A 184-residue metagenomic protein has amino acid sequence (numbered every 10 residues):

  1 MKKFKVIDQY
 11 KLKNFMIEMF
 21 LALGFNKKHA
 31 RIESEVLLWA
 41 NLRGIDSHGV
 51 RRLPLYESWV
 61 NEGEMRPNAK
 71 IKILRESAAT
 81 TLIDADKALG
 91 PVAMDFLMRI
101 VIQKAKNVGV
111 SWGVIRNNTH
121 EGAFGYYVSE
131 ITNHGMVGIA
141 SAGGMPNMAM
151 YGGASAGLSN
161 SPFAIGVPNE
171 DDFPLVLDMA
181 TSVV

Functional and structural regions predicted by a protein language model:
M1-L23: Generic N-terminal amphipathic, Lys/Arg-enriched alpha-helix
D8-K11, N26-R51, M65-E76: N-terminal glycine-rich anion-binding loops that anchor highly charged ligand groups
L38, P91-V92, F96-R116, V128: Alpha/propeptide regions of enzymes that mature by internal proteolysis
G49-I102: Active-site cofactor/substrate anionic-group-binding motifs, chiefly glycine- and Lys/Arg-rich phosphate-binding loops
I73-E76, A105-N107, T132, S155-S159 (+1 more regions): Solvent-exposed alpha-helices and their adjacent loops that cap or buttress functional pockets in soluble metabolic
I83-A85, K106, W112-N117, G138-A142 (+2 more regions): General beta-strand structural signal in soluble alpha/beta enzymes
M148-V184: Phosphate/diphosphate-binding glycine-rich loops and adjacent basic-rich segments that engage nucleotide
